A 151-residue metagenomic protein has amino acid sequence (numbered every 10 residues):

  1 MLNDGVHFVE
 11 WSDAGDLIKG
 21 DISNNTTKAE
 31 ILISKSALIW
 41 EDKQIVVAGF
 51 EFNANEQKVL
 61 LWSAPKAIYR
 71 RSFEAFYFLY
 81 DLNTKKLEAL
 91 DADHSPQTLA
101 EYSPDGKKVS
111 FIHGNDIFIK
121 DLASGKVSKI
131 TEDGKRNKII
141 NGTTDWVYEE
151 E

Functional and structural regions predicted by a protein language model:
M1-E151: Beta-propeller folds
